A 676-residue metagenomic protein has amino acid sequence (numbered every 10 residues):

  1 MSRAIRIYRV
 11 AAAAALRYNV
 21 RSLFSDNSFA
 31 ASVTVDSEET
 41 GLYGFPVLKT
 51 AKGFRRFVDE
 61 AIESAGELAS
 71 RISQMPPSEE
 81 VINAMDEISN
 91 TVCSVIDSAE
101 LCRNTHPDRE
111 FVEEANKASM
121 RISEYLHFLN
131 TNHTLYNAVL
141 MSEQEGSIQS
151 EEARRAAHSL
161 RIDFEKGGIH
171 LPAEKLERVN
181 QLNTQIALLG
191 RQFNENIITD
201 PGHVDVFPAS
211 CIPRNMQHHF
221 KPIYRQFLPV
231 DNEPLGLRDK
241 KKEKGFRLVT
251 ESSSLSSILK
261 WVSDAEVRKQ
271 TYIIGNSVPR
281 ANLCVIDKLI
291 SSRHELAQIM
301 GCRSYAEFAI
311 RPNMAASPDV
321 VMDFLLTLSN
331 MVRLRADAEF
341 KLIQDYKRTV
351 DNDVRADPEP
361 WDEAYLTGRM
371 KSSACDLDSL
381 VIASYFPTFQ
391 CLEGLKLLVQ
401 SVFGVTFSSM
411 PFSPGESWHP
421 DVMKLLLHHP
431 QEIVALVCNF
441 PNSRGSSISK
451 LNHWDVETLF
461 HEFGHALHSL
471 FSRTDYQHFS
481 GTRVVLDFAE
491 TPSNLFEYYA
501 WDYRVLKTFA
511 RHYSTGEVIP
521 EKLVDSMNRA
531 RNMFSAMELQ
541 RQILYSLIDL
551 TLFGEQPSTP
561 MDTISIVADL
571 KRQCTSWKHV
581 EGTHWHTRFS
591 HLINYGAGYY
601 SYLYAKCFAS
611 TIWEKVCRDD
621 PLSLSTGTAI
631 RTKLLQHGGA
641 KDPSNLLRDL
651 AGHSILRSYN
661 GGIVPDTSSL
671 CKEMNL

Functional and structural regions predicted by a protein language model:
S2-A4, L16-K221: N-terminal helix-rich structural modules
N27-T50, G245, S373, Q390 (+9 more regions): C-terminal, non-catalytic "cap/extension" segments appended to globular domains
E38-G53, E100-A118, M141-Q181, R247-C284 (+7 more regions): Short His/Asp/Glu-rich catalytic/ion-coordination signatures at enzyme active sites or charged loops
F57, P387-C391, D455, L459: Short amphipathic alpha-helical segments
E63, E67, R71-S78, T91-D108 (+22 more regions): Intrinsically disordered or highly flexible coil/loop and linker segments, enriched in small and charged/polar residues
A156, Q185-R191, E195-V249, D287-K288 (+6 more regions): Active-site-proximal, well-structured secondary-structure segments within enzyme catalytic domains
P279, F440-F460: Short pre-active-site segment immediately N-terminal to the catalytic Zn-binding motif
C284, A316, F386, S447-W454 (+2 more regions): Alpha-helix capping and helix-loop boundary segments enriched in small/acidic/polar residues
